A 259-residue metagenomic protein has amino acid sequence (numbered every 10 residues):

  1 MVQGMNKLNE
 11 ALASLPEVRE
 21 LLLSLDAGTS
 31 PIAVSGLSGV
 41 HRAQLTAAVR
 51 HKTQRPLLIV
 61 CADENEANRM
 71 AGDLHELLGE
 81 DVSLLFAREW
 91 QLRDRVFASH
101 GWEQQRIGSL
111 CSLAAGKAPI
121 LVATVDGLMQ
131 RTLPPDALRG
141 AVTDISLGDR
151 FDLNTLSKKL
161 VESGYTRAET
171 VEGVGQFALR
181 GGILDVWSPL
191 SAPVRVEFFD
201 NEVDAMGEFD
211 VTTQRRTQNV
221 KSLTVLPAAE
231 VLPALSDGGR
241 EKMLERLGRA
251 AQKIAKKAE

Functional and structural regions predicted by a protein language model:
M1-E259: ASCE RecA-like P-loop NTPase motor cores that couple ATP hydrolysis to mechanical translocation on nucleic acids
